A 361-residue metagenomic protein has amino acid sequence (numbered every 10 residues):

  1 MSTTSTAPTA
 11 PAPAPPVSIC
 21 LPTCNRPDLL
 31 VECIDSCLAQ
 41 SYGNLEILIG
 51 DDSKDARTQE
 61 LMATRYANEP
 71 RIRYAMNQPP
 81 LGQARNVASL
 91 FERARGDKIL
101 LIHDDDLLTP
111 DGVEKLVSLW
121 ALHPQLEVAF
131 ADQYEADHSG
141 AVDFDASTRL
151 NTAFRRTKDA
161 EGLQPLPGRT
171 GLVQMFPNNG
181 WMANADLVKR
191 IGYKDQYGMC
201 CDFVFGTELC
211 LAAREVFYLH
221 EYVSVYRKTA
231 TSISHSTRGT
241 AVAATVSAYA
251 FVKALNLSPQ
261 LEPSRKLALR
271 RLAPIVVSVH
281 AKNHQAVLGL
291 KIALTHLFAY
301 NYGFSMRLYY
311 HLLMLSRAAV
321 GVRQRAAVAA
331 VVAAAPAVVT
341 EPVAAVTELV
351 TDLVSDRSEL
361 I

Functional and structural regions predicted by a protein language model:
I19, T109, F154-T240: Conserved nucleotide-sugar donor-binding catalytic segment
N25-A39: Short, well-formed alpha-helical segments that are part of the catalytic scaffolds of diverse glycosyltransferases
D51-E60, P79: A conserved acidic beta->alpha catalytic loop
R57, D106-L119: Acidic donor-binding/catalytic loop of UDP-sugar-dependent glycosyltransferases, especially processive GT2
P70, R85-S89, V113-L187: Flexible acidic/His/Gly-enriched loops in nucleotide-sugar-dependent glycosyltransferase catalytic domains
N77-A94: Glycine-rich, basic loop-to-helix element that forms the pyrophosphate-binding segment of sugar-nucleotide handling
I99: Short aromatic/hydrophobic "clamp" motif used to bind/position activated sugar donors
L211, E221-A230, H235-P263, A286-A299: Catalytic core of nucleotide-sugar-dependent glycosyltransferases
